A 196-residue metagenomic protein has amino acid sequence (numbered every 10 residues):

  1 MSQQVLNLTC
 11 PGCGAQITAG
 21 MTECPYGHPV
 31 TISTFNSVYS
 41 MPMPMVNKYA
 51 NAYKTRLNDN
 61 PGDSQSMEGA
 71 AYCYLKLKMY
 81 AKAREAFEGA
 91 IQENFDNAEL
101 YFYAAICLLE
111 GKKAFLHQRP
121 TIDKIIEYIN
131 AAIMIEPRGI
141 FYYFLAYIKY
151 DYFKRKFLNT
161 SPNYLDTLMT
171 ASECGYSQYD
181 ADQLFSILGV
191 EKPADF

Functional and structural regions predicted by a protein language model:
M1-K48: Long, contiguous interaction/recruitment modules in multidomain scaffold/adaptor proteins
L57, K78, A105, L109-H117 (+2 more regions): Short coil/turn linking the two alpha-helices of tandem helical-hairpin repeats
P61, F95, I135-P137, E173-Y176: Short coil turns that delineate tetratricopeptide repeat
S66, L100, F141-Y142, D180-A181: TPR alpha-solenoid repeat register
G69, Y103-A105, F144-L145, L184: Canonical tetratricopeptide repeat
